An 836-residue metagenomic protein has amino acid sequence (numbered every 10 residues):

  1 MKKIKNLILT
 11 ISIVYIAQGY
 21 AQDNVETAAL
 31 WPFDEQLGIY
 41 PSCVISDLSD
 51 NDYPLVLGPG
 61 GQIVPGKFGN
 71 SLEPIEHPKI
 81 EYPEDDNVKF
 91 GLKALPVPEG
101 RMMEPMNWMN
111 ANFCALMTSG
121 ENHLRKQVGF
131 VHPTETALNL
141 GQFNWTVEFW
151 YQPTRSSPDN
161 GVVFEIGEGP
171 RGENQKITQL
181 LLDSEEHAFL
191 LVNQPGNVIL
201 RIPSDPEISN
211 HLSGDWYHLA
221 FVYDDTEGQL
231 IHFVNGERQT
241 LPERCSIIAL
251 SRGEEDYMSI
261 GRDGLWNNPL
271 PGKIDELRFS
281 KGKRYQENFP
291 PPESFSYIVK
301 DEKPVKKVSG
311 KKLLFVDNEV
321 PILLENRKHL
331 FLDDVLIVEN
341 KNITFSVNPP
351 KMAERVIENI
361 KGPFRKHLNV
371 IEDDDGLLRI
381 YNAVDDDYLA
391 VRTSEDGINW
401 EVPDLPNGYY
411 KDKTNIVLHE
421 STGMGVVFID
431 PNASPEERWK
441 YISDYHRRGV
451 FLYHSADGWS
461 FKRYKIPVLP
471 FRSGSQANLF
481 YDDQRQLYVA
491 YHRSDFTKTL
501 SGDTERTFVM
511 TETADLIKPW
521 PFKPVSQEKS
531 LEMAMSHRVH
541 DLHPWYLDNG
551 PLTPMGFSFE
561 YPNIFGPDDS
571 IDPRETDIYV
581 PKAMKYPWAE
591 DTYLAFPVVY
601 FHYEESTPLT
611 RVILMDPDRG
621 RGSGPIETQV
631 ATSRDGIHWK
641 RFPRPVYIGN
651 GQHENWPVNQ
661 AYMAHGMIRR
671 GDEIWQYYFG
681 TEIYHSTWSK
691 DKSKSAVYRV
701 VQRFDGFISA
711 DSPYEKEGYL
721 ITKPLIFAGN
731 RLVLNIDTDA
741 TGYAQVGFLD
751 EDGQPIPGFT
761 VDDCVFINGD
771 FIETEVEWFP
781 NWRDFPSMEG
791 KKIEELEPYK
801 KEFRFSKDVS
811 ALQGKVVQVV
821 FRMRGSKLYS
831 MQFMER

Functional and structural regions predicted by a protein language model:
Y20-K126, T240-E243, E276, P290-G310: Extracytoplasmic low-complexity segments
L30-F33, D47, V147-R155, F164 (+3 more regions): Short hydrophobic/aromatic patches on beta-strands that form ligand-binding or substrate-lining surfaces
G120-N122, R252-E276, K283-R284, F289: Extracellular glycan-interaction patches encoded by glycine-rich segments
G161-V192: Glycan-recognition/cleft segments
L190-H218: Short, aromatic/His-centered strand-loop micro-motif at the edge of beta-sheets
D215-I231, T738, R824: Localized edge beta-strand/strand-to-loop motifs within extracellular or lumenal beta-rich domains
V234-D256: Short, solvent-exposed beta-strand-to-loop segments that form ligand-recognition rims of beta-rich domains
P304-A477, Y481-V580, K585-V658, Y678-R836: Beta-rich carbohydrate-recognition and catalytic domains
